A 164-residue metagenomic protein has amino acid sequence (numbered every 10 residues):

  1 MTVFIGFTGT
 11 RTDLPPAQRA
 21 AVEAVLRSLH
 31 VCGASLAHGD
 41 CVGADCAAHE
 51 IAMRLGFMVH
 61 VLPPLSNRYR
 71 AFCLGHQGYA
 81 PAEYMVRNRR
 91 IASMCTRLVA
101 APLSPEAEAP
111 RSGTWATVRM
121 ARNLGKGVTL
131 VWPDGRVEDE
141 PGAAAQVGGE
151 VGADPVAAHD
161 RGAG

Functional and structural regions predicted by a protein language model:
T2-A143, G148: Acidic/glycine-enriched connector segments
V151-A153: Intrinsic, low-complexity polybasic segments
